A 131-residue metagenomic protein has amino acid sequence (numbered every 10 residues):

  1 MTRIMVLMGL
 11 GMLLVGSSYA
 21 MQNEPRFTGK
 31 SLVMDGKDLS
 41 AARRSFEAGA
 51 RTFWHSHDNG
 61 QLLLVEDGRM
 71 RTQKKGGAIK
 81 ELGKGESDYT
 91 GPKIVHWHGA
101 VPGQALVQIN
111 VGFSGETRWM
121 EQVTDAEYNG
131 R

Functional and structural regions predicted by a protein language model:
T2-A48, F53, E81, R118-R131: A short, N-terminal "cap"/entry segment at the start of jelly-roll beta-barrel domains of the cupin/DSBH fold
G36, F46-E47, M70, G76-K93: Short acidic-glycine-tyrosine-enriched beta hairpin
L39-A41, G60, L106-Q108: Structural motif
S45-F46, H57-T72, V111: Short, conserved beta-strand element in jelly-roll/cupin
T52-N59, I94-A100: Histidine-centered catalytic micro-motifs
G60, Y89, G115: Short alpha-helical
G77, P102-G103, Q122: Short amphipathic alpha-helical segments
P92-T117: Ligand-binding loop in jelly-roll beta-barrel domains
